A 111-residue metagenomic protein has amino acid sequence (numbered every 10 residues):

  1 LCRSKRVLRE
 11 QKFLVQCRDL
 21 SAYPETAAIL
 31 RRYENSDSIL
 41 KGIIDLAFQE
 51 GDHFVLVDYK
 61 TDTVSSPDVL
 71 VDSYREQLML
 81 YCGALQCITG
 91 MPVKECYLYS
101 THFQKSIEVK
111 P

Functional and structural regions predicted by a protein language model:
L1-P111: Structural signature of nuclease core domains in nucleic-acid processing machines
